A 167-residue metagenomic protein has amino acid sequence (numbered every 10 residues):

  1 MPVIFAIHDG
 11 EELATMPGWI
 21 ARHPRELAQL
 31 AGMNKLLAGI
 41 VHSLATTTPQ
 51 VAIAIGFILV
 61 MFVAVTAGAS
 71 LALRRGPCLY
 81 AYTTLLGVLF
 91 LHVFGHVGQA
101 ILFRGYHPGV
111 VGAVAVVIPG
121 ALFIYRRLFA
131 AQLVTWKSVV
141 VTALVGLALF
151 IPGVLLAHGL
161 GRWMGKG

Functional and structural regions predicted by a protein language model:
M1-G18: N-terminal signal-anchor transmembrane alpha helix
A6-I7, V88-V97, G146-L155: Aromatic-anchored segments of alpha-helical transmembrane domains
G18-P49: Extracytosolic (periplasmic/ER-lumenal) interhelical loops and adjacent juxtamembrane/interface segments of multi-pass
V51-S70, L89-H92: Core segments of transmembrane alpha-helices that mediate helix-helix packing or line hydrophobic substrate/ligand
R75, V97-P108: Membrane-interface helix caps and helix-loop-helix hairpins in membrane proteins
P77-L85, T135-V140: Membrane-interfacial loop-to-transmembrane alpha-helix junctions, especially the N-terminal start
G87-H96, V110-R127: Hydrophobic alpha-helical membrane segments
P119-G167: Terminal transmembrane helical module of multi-pass membrane proteins
